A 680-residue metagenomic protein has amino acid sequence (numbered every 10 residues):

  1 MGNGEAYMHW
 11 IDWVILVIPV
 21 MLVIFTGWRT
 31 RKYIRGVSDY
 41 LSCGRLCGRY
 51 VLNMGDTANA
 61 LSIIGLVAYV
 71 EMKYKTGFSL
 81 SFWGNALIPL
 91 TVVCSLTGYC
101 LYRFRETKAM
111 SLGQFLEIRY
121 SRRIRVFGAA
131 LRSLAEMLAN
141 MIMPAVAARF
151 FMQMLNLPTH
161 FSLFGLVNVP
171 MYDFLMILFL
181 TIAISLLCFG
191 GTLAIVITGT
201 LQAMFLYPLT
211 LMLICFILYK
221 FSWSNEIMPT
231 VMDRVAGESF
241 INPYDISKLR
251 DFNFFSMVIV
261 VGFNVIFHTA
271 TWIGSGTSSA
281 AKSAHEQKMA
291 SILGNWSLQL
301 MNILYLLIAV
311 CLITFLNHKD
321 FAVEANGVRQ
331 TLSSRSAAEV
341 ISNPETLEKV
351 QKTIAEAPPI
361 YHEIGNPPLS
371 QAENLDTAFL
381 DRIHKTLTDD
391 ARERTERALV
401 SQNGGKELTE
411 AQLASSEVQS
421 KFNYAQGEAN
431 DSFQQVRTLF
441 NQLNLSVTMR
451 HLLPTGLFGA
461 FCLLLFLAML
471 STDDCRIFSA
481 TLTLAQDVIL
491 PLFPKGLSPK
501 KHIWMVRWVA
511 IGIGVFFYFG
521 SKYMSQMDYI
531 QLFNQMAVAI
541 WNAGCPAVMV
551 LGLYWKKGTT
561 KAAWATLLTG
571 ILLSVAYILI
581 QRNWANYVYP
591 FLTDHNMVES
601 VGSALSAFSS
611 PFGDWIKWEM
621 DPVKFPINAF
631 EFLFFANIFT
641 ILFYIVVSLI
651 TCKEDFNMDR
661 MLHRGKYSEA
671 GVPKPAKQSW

Functional and structural regions predicted by a protein language model:
M1-W680: Membrane-embedded helix-loop-helix hairpins and adjacent transmembrane boundary segments in multi-pass transporters
